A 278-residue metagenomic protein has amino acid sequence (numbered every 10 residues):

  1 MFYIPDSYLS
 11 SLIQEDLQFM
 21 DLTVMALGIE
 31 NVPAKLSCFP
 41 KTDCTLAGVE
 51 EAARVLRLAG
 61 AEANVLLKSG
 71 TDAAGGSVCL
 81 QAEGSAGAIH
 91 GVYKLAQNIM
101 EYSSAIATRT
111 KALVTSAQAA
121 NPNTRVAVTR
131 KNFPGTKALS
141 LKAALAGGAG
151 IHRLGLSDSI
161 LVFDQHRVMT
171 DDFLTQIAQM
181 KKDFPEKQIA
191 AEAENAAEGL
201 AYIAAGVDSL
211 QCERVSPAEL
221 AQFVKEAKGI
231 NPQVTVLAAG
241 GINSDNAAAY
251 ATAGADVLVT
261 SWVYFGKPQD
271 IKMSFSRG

Functional and structural regions predicted by a protein language model:
F2-E194, E198-A205, S209, A221 (+5 more regions): Acidic/glycine-rich phosphate/pyrophosphate-binding loops and surrounding catalytic core that coordinate Mg2+
E213, N231-V236, G278: Short, structured secondary-structure boundary patches
R214, G240, S261-W262: Short secondary-structure boundary segments
S216, A227-K228, N243, A249-A251: Catalytic-pocket segment enriched in acidic/His residues
I242, A248-V257, S276-G278: Ligand-binding grooves and catalytic loops that recognize ribose/phosphate and carbohydrate rings, and esterified lipid
W262-G278: Short, charged, intrinsically disordered terminal tails
